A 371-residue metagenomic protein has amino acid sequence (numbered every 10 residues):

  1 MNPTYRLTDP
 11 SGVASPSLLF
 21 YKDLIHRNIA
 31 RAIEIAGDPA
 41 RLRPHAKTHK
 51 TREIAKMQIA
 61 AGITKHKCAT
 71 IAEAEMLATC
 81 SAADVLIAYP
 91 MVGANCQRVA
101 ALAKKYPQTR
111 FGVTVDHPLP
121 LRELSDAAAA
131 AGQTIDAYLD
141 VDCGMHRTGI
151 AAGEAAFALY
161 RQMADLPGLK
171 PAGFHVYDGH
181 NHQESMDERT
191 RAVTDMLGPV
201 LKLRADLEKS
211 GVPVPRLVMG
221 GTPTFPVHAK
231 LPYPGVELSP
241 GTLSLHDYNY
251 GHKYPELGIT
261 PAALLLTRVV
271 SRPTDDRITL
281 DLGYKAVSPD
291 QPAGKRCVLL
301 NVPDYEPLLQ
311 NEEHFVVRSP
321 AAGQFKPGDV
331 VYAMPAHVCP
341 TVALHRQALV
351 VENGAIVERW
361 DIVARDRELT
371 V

Functional and structural regions predicted by a protein language model:
N2-F20: Generic N-terminal amphipathic, Lys/Arg-enriched alpha-helix
N2-Y5, L24-I54: N-terminal glycine-rich anion-binding loops that anchor highly charged ligand groups
I25, K47, L77, L139 (+5 more regions): Conserved, mostly hydrophobic/aromatic
R41, L207-R216, P327, V342-H345: Flexible, glycine/charged-enriched surface loops at secondary-structure junctions
H45-H182: Active-site-proximal beta-alpha core segment in soluble small-molecule metabolic enzymes
D136, D142-Y254: Active-site loop/helix belt of alpha/beta enzymes
P223-V302: Active-site loop ensemble at the mouth of alpha/beta enzyme cores that anchors a bound cofactor
P273-V371: C-terminal accessory subdomain/extension
